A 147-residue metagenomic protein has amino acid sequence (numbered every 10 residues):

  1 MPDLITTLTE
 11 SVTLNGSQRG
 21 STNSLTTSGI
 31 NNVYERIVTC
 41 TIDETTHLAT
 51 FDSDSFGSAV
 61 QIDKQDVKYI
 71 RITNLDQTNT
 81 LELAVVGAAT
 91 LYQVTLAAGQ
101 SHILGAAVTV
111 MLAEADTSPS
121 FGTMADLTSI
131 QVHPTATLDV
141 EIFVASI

Functional and structural regions predicted by a protein language model:
M1-I147: Surface-exposed, low-hydrophobicity beta-strand/loop segments enriched in small/polar/acidic residues
